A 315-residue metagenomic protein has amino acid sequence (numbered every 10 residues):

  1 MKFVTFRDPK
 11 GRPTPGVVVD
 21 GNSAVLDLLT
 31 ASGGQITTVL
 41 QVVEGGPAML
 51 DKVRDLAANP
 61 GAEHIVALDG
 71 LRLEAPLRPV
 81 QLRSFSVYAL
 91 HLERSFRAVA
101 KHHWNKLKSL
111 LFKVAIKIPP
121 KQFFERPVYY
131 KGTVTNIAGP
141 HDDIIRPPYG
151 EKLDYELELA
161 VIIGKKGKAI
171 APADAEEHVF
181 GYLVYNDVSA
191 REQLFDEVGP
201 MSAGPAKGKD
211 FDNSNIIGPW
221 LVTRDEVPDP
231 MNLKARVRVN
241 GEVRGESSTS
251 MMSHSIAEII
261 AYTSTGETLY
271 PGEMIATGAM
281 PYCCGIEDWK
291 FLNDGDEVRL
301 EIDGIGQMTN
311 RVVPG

Functional and structural regions predicted by a protein language model:
M1, T5-A31, I216-P219, S250 (+2 more regions): Charged, cofactor-coupling segments
V4-F6, T37-V239, H254: Active-site microenvironments in enzyme catalytic cores
Q81, K152, T268, F291-L292: Residue-level "contact hotspot" at macromolecular interaction interfaces
V87, E93, M280, D303-G304: Short, surface-exposed secondary-structure boundary micro-motifs
V134, V188-S189, A279-Y282, G304: Acidic, glycine-rich active-site loops and adjacent beta-strand->loop/helix elements that engage anionic groups
V239-G241, D303: Short strand-turn-strand beta-turns centered on an Asx-Gly dipeptide
S255-F291: A conserved acidic, glycine/proline-rich C-terminal tail/linker
